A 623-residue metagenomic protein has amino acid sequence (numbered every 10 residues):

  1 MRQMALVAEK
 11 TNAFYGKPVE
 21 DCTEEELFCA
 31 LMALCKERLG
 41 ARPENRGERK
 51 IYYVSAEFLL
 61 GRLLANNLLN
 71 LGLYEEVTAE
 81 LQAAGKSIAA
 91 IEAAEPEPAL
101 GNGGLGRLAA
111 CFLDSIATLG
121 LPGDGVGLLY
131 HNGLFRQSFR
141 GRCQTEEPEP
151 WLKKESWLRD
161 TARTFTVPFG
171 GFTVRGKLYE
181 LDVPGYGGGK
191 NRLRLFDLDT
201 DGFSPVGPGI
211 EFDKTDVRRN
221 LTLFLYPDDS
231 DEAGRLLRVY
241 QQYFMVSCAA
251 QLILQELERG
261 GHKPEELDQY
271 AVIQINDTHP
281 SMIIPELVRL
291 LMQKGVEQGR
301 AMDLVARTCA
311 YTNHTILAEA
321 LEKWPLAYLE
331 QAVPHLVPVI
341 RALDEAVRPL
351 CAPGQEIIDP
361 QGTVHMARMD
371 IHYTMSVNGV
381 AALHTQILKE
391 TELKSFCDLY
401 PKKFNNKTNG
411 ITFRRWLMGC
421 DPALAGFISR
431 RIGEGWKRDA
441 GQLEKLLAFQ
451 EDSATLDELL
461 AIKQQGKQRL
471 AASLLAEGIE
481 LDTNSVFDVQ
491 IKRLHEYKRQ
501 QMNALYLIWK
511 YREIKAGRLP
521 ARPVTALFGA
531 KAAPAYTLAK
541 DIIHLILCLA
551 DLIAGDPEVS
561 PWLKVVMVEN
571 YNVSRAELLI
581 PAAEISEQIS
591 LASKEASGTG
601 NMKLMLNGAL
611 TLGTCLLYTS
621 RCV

Functional and structural regions predicted by a protein language model:
R2-G72, Y130-N132, R142, E146-W151 (+2 more regions): Hydrophobic alpha-helical membrane-insertion signals
K36-E92, P208-R219, F244-P264: Conserved oxyanion/phosphate-binding beta-strand-loop segments in alpha/beta enzyme cores
E48-K50, W157-N276, W324-V380, K389-R493 (+2 more regions): Active-site cores of enzymes that catalyze phosphoryl transfer or operate on phosphate-rich substrates
E97, G120, Q242, V246-A327: An amphipathic, hydrophobic-aromatic interaction surface with interspersed Lys/Arg that forms lipid/phosphate-bearing
L121, G608-T611: Structural loop-to-beta junction motif characteristic of Rossmann-like glycosyltransferase folds
L470-A576: Long, K/E/R/D-enriched contiguous segments that form extended
P581-L591: Acidic donor-binding loop of glycosyltransferase active sites
Y618-V623: Conserved small/polar residues in nucleotide/adenosyl-binding loops
